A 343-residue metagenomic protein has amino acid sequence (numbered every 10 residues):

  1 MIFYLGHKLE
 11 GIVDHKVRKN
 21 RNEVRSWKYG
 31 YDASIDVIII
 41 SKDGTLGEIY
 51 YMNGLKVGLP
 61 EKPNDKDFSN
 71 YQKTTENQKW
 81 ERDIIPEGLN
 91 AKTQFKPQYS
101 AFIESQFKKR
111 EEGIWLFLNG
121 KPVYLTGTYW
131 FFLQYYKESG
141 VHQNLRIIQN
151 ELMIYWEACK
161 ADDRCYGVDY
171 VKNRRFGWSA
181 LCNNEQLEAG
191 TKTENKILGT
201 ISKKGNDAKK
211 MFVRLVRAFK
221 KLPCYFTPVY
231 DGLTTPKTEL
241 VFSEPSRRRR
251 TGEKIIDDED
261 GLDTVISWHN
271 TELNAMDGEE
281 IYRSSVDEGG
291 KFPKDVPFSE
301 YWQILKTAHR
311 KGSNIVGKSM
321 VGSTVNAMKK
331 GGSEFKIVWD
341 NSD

Functional and structural regions predicted by a protein language model:
I2-D343: Phosphate/NTP-binding elements of NTP-utilizing enzymes
